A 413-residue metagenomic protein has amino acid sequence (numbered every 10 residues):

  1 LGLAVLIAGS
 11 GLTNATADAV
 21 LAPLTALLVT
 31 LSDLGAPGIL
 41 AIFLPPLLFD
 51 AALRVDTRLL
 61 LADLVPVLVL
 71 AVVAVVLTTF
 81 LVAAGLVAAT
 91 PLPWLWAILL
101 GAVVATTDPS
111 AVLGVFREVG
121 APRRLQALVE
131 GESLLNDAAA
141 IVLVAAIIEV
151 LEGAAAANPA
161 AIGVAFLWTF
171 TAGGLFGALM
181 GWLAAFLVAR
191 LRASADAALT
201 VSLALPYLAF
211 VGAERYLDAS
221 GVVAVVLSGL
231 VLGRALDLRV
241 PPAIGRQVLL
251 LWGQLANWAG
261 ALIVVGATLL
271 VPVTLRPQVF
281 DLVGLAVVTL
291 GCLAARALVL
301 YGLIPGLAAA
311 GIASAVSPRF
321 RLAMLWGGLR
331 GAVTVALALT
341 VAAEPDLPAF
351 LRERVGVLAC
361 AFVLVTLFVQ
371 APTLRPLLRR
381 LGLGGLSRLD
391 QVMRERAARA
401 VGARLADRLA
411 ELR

Functional and structural regions predicted by a protein language model:
L1-V392: Transmembrane helical cores of multi-pass secondary ion antiporters/exchangers
L383-R413: Cytosolic C-terminal regulatory domains/tails of membrane transporters and channels
